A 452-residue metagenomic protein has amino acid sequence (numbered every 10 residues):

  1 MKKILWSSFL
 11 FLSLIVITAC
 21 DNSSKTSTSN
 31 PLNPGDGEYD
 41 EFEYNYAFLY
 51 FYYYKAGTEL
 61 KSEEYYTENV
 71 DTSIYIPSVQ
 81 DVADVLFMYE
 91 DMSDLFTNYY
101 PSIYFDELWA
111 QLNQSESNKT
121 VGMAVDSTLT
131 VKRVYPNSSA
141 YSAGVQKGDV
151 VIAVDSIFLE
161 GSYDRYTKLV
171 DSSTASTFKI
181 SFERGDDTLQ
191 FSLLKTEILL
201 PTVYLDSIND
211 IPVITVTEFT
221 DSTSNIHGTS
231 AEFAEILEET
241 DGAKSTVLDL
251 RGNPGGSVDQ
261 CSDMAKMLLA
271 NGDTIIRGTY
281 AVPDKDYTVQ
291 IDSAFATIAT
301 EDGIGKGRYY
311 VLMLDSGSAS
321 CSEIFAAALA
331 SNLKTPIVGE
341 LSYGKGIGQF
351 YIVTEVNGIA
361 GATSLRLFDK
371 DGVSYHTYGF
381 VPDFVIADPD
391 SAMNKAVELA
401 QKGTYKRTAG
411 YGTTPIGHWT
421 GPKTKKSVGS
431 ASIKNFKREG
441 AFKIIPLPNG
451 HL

Functional and structural regions predicted by a protein language model:
M1-S8: Bacterial N-terminal signal peptides that target proteins for export
F9, L14-D40, Y44: Bacterial Sec-dependent N-terminal signal peptides
F42, Y46-L49, V82-S93, Y163-T167 (+6 more regions): Extracytoplasmic/secreted envelope proteins and their assembly/folding machinery, especially bacterial periplasmic
N45, V85-M88, M123, A140 (+8 more regions): Terminal peptide-recognition signature
Y50-T128, A175-F178, G185-L205, T408-R438 (+1 more regions): Extended, small/polar residue-biased N-terminal targeting/export presequences and adjacent propeptide/linker tracts
Q114-G161, D221-S222, T229: PDZ/PDZ-like domain segments forming the peptide/carboxylate-binding groove, activating on the N-terminal beta-strands
L169-T354: Cleft-lining beta-strand/loop regions that shape enzyme active-site pockets
I337-T377: BRCT (BRCA1 C-terminal) domain core and associated BRCT-interaction motifs
